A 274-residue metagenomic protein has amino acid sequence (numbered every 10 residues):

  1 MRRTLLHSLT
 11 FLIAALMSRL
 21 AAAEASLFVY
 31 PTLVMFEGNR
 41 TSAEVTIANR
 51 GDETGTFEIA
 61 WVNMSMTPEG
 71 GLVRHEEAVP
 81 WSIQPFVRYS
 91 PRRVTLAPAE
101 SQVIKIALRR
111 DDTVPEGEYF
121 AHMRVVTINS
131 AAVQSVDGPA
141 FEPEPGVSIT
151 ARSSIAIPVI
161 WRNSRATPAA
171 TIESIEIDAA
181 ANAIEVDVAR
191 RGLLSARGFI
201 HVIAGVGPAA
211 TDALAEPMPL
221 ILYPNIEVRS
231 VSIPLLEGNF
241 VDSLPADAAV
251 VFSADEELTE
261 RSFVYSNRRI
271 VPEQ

Functional and structural regions predicted by a protein language model:
M1-L9: Bacterial N-terminal signal peptides that target proteins for export
S18-L20: N-terminal signal peptide c-region/cleavage motif recognized by signal peptidases
A23-G55, R93, A169-D187: Beta-sheet-dominated interaction scaffolds and their linkers
A43-A48, A99, I106-L108, A121-V126 (+1 more regions): Buried hydrophobic-core signal for structured, non-transmembrane domains
G51-E53, L72, D112, A189-L194 (+1 more regions): Short, acidic/polar linear motifs in exposed loop/turn regions
F57-W81, L193-A209: Short acidic, flexible loop segments centered on an aromatic residue
A78-D112, D212-F240: Intrinsically disordered, low-complexity Pro/Gly/Ser/Thr-rich segments with frequent PxxP/GP/PP motifs and embedded
R109-P158, V241-Q274: Terminal connector regions
